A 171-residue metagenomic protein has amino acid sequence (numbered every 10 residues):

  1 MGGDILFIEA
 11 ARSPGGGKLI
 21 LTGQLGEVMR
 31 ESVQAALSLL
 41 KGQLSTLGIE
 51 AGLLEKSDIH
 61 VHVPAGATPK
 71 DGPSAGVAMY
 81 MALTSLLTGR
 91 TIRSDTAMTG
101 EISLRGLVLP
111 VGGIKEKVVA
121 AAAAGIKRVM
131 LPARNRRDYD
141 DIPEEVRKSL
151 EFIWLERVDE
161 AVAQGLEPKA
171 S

Functional and structural regions predicted by a protein language model:
M1-S171: Peripheral, non-AAA+ core regions of ATP-driven protein-machinery
